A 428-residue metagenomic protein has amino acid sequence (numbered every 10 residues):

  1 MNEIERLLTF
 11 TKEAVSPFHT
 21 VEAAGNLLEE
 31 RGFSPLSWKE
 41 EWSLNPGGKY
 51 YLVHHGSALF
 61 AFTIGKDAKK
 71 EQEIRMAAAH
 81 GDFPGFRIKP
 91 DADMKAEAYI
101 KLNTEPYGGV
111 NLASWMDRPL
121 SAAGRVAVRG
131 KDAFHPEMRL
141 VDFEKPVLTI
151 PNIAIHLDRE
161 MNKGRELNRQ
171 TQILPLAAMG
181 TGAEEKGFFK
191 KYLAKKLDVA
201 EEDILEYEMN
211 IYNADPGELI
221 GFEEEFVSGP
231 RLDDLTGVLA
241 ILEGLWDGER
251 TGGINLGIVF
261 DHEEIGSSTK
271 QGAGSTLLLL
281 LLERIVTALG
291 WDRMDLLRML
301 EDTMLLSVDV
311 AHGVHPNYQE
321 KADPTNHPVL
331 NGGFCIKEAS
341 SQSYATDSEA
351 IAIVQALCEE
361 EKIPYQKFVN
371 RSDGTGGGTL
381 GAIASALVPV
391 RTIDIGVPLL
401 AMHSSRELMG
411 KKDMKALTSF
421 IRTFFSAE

Functional and structural regions predicted by a protein language model:
M1-E428: N-terminal hydrophobic/helix-forming segments and targeting peptides
